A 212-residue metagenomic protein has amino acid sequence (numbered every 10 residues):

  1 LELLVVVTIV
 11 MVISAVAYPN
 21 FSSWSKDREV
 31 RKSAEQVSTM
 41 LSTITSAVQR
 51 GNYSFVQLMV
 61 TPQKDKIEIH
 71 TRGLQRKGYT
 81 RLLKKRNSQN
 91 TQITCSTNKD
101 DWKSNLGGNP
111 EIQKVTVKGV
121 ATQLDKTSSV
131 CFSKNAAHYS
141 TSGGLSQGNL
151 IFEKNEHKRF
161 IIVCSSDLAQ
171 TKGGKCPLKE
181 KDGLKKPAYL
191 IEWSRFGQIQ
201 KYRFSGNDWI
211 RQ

Functional and structural regions predicted by a protein language model:
L1-K26, V30, M40: N-terminal single-pass transmembrane signal-anchor helix
V16-R28, E35, S46, S54 (+1 more regions): N-terminal helix-rich module
